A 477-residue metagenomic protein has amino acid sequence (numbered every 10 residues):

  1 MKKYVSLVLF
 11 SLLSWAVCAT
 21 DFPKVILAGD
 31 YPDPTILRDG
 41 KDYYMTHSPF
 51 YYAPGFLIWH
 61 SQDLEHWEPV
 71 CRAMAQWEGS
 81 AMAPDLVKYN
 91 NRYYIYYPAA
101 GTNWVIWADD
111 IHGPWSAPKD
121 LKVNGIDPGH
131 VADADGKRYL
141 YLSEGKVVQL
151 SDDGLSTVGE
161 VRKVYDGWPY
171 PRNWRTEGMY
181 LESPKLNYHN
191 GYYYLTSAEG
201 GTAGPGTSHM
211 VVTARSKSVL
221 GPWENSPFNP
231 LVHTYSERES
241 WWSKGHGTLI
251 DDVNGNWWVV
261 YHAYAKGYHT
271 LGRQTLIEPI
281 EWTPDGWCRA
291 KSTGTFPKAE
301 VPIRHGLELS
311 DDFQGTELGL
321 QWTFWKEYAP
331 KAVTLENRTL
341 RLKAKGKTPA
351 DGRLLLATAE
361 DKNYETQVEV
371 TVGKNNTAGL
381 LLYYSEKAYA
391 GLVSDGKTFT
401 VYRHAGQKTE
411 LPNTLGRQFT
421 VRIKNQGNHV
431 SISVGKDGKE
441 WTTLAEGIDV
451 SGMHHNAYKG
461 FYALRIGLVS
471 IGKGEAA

Functional and structural regions predicted by a protein language model:
M1-Y4: Positively charged n-region of N-terminal signal peptides that target proteins for export
S6-W15: Bacterial N-terminal signal peptides
A19-A477: Carbohydrate-active catalytic/glycan-binding domains of CAZyme proteins, especially the secreted or lumenal ectodomains
